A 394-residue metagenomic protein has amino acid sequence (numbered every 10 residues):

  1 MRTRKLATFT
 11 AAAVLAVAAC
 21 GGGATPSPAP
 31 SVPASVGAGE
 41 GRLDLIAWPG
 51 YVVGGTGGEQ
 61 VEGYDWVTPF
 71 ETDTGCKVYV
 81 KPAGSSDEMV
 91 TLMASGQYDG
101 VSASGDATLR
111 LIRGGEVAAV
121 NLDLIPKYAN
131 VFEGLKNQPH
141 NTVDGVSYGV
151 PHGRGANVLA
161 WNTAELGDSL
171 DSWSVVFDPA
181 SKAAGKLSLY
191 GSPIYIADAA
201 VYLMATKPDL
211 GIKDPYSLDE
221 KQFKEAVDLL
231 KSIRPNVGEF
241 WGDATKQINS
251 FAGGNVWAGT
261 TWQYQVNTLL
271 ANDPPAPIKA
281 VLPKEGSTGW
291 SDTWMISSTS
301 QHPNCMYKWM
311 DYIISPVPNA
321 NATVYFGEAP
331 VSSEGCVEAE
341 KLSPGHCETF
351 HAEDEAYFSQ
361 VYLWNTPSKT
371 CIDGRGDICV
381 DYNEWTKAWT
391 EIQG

Functional and structural regions predicted by a protein language model:
M1-L43: Short, low-complexity disordered leader/linker segments with a strong preference for bacterial N-terminal type II
P30-R110: Early extracytoplasmic/lumenal segment of secretory-pathway proteins
I46-E62, Q97, S102-A252: Extracytoplasmic ligand-binding site segments that recognize negatively charged/polar headgroups
D99-A103, F240, W257-W262, K279: Paired acidic/hydrophobic, glycine-rich loop segments that form the ligand-binding mouth/hinge of periplasmic-binding
L111-V120, V143-V146, L269-L282, H346: Ligand-binding "clamshell"
T261, Q265, A271-Y325: Extracytoplasmic/periplasmic substrate-recognition and gating elements
S297-T366: Mature extracytoplasmic/periplasmic domains
F358-G394: Conserved C-terminal helix/tail region of periplasmic/extracytoplasmic solute-binding proteins
